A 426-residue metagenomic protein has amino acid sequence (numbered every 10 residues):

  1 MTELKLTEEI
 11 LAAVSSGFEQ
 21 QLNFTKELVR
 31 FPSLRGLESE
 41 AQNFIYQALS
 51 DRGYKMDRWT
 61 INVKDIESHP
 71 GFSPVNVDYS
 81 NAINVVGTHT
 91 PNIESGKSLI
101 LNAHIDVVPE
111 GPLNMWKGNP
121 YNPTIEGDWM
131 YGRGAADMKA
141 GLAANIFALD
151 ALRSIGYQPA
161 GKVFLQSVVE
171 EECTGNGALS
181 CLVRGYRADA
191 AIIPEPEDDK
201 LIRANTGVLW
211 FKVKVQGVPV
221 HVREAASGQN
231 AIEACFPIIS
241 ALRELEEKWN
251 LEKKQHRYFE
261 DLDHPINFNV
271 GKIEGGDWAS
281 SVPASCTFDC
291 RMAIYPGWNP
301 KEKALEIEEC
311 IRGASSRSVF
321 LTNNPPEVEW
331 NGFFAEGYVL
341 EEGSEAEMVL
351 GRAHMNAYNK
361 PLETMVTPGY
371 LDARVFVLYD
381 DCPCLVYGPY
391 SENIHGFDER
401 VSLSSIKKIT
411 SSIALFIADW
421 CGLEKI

Functional and structural regions predicted by a protein language model:
M1-E9, Y79, R203, K212-I426: Metal-dependent amide/peptide-bond hydrolase catalytic core, centered on the "pita-bread" metallohydrolase fold
T2-M130, P159: Acidic/His- and Gly-rich active-site-bordering loop/insert found across diverse amide/peptide-bond hydrolases
D57, L99-L101, A190-I192, F211 (+1 more regions): Hydrophobic/aromatic beta-strand patches that form the interior of the parallel beta-sheet core in alpha/beta enzyme
L101, T124-E172, F211-V215, A226-E246 (+2 more regions): Alpha-helical metal-binding/catalytic segments enriched in His/Glu/Asp
N102-A103, S167, I192-E195, K214-Q216 (+1 more regions): Short beta-strand segments
E110-I125, R203-K214, R352-A353, L385: Acidic-glycine-rich active-site phosphate/pyrophosphate-binding loop
M138-W210, E260, C421, K425-I426: Acidic/histidine-rich catalytic neighborhood of metal-dependent amide-processing enzymes
